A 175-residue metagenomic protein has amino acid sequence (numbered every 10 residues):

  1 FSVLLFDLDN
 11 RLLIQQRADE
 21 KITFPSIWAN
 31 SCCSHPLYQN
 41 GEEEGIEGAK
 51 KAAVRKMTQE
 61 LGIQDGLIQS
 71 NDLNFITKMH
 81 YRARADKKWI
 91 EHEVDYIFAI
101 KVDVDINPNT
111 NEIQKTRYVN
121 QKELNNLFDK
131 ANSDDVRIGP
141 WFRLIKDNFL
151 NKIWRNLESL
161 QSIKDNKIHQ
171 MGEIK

Functional and structural regions predicted by a protein language model:
F1-L4, R11-I63: Conserved Nudix-box catalytic region and its N-terminal flanking loop in Nudix hydrolases and closely related
L4-F6, R117: Well-ordered beta-strand positions
F6, G62-L67, D105-N109: Secondary-structure boundary elements
D7-D9, N125: A generic structural motif
N10-L12, L73, Y96: Conserved active-site beta-strand-loop modules that form the wall/rim of enzyme catalytic pockets and either contain
N10-Q16, D105-T110: Short, well-ordered strand-loop elements centered on a beta-strand within folded domains, enriched for acidic residues
C32, F75-K175: Nudix hydrolase/Nudix homology domain
D65-T77: A short coil-to-beta-strand element that immediately follows conserved catalytic motifs
